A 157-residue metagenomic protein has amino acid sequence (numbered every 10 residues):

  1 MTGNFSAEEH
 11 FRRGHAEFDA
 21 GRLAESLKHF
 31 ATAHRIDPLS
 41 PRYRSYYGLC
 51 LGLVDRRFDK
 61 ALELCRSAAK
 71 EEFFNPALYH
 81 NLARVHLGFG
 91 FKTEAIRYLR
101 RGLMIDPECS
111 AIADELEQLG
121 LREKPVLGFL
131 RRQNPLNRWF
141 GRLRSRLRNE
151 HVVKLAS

Functional and structural regions predicted by a protein language model:
M1-R12, D19, K70, F74 (+4 more regions): Intrinsically disordered, low-complexity, charge-biased linker/tail regions
E8, A24-K28, R44-S45: Short amphipathic alpha-helical segments
R12-D19, A31-L78: Alpha-helical adaptor scaffolds
D19-T32, V54-S67, G88-R101, P125-R131: Structural signature of tandem alpha-helical TPR/SEL1-like repeats, specifically the intra-repeat loop/turn
L62, Y79-H80, A95-L99, C109 (+1 more regions): Short amphipathic alpha-helical surface patches that serve as generic macromolecular interface elements
F74, H80-A83, F91: Short, solvent-exposed interaction modules
